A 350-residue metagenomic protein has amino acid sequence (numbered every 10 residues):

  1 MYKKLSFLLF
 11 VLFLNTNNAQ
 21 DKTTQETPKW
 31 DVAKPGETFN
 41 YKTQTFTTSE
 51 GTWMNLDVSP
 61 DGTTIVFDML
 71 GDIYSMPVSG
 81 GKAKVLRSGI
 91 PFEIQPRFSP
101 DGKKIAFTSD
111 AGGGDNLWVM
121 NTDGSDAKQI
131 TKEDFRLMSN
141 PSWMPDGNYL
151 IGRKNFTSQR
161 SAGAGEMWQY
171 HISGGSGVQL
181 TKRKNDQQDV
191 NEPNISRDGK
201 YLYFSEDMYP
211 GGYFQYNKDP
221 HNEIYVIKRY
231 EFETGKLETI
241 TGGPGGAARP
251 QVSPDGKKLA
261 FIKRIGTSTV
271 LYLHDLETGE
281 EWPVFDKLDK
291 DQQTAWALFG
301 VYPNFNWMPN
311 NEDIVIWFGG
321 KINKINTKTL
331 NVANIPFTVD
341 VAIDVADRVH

Functional and structural regions predicted by a protein language model:
M1-Q25: Bacterial Sec-dependent N-terminal signal peptides
D21-T24, P28-K29, S49-E50, D68-Y74 (+13 more regions): A flexible loop/linker signature enriched in serine peptidases of the S9 family
W30-W53, V345-H350: A short helix->beta-strand "capping" segment at the edge of beta-propeller domains
Y41-Y74: Beta-strand-rich domains and repeat architectures in extracellular enzymes and scaffolds, especially beta-propellers
D57-T63, P96-K104, P141-Y149, P193-Y201 (+2 more regions): Blade-terminus and WD-like Trp-Asp/Gly-His loop motifs, strongest in beta-propeller folds
P77: Periplasmic/extracellular electron-transfer cofactor-ligation site, primarily the c-type cytochrome heme-c attachment
D123: Papain-like cysteine protease catalytic cores
